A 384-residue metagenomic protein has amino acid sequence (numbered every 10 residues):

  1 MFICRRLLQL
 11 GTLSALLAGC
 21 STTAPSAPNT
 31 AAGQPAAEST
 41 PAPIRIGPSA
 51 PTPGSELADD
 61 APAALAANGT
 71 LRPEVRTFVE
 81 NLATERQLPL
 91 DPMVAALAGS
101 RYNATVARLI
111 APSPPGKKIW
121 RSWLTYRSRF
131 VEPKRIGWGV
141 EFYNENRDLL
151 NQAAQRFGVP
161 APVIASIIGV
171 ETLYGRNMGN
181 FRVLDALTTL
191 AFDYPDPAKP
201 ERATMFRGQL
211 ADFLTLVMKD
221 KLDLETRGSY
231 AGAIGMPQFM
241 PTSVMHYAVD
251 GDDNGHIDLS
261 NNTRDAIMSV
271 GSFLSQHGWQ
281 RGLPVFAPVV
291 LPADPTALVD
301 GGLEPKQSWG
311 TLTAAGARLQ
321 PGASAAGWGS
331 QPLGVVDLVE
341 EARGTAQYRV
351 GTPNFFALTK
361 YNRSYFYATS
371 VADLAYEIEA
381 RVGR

Functional and structural regions predicted by a protein language model:
M1-G11: Bacterial N-terminal signal peptides that target proteins for export
L17-G19: C-terminal motif of bacterial Sec signal peptides marking the signal peptidase cleavage site
S21-A24: Bacterial signal peptide processing site
A50-R76, L90-N144, D196: N-terminal export signals and maturation junctions of secreted/periplasmic proteins
V79-M93, A98-T105, Q155-G158, G169-R176 (+7 more regions): Sec-exported extracytoplasmic/periplasmic mature domains
K118-S269: Acidic/His-rich structured neighborhood in mature extracellular/periplasmic domains
D220-L333: Flexible, glycine-rich surface segments
P292-R384: C-terminal soluble interaction/assembly domains
